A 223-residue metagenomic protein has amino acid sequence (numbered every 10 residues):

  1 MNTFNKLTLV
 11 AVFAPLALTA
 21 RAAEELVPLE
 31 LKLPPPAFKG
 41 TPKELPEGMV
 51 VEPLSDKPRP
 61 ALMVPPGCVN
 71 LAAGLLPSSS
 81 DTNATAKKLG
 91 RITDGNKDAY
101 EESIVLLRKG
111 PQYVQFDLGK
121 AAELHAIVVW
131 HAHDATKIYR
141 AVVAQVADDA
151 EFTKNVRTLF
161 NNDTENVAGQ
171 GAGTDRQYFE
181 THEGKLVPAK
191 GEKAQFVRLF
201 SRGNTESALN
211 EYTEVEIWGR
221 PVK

Functional and structural regions predicted by a protein language model:
M1-L9: Bacterial N-terminal signal peptides that target proteins for export
F13-A20: Hydrophobic h-region of N-terminal signal peptides that target proteins for export in Gram-negative bacteria
A23-K43, S80-T82, V105-Y113, A121-A122 (+1 more regions): Trp- and acidic/polar-enriched beta-sheet ligand-binding modules for extracellular glycan and matrix recognition
T41-P65: N-terminal low-complexity, Pro/Thr/Ser-rich intrinsically disordered segments that act as propeptides or flexible
P60-N96: Predominantly extracellular/luminal regions of secreted and cell-surface proteins, especially disulfide-bonded
L124-A126: Contiguous beta-strand segments within globular domains
